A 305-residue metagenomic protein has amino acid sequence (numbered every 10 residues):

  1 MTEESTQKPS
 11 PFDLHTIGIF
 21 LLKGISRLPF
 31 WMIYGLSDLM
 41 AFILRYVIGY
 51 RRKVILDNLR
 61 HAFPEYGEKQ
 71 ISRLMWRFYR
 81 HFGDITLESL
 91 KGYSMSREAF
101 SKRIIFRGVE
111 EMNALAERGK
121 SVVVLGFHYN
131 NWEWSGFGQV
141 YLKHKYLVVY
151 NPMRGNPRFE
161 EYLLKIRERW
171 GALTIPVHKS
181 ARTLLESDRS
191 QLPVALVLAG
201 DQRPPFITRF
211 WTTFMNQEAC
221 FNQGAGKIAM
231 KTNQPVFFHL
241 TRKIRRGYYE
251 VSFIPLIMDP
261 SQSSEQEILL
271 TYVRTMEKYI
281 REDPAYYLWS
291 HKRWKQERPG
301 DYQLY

Functional and structural regions predicted by a protein language model:
T2-G126, N131, E160-K165, G171-A172: Membrane-anchoring hydrophobic helices of lipid-metabolizing enzymes
T2-P9, R73, A114, Y141 (+2 more regions): Non-catalytic C-terminal accessory region of glycerolipid acyltransferases and related lyso-lipid remodeling enzymes
W31, Y66, K145-Y146, P235 (+1 more regions): Secondary-structure boundary/capping positions in well-ordered alpha/beta enzyme cores
L44, F100, N151-P152, T213-F214 (+1 more regions): A generic structural signal for short
R51, M153, K243: Catalytic machinery of carbohydrate-active enzymes, primarily nucleotide-sugar-dependent glycosyltransferases
E68, N156, Q262-Q266: Flexible, glycine- and charge-enriched loops at secondary-structure boundaries
K102-I105, Y129, N156, V177-H178 (+2 more regions): A conditional alpha-helix N-cap/helix-loop micro-motif detector
R118-H178, R203-T213: Catalytic core of membrane glycerolipid acyltransferases/transacylases, capturing the structured, soluble-facing
